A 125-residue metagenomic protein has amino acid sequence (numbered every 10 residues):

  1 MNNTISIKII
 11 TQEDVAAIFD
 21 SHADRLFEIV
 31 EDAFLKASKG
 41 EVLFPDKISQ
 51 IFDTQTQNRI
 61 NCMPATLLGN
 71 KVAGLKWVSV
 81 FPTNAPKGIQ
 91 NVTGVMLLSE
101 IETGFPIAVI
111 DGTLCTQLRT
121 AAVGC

Functional and structural regions predicted by a protein language model:
M1-Q117: N-terminal ligand-binding/catalytic initiation module
R119-C125: Short internal alpha-helix immediately C-terminal to a glycine-rich phosphate-binding loop in Rossmann-like
